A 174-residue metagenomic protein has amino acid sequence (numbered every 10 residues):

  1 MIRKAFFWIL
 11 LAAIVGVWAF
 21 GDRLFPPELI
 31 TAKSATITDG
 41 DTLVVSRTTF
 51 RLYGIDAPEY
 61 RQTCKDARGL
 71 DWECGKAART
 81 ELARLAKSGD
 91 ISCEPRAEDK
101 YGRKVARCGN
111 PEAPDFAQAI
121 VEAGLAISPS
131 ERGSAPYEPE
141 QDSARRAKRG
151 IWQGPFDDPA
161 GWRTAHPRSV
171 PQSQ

Functional and structural regions predicted by a protein language model:
M1-Q174: Small beta-barrel nucleic-acid-binding modules, primarily SNase/OB-fold domains and secondarily Tudor-like barrels
